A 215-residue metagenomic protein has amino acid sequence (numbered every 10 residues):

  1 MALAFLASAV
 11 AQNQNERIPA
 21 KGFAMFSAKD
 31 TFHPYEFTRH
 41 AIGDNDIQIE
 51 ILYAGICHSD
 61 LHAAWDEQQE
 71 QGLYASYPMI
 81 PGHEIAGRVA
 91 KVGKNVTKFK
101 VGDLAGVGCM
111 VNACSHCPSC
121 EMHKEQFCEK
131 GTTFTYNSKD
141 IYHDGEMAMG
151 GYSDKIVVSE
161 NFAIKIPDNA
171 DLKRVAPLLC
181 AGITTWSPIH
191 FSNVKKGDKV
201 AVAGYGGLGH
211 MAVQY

Functional and structural regions predicted by a protein language model:
M1-K21: Eukaryotic N-terminal low-complexity, Ser/Thr- and Lys/Arg-rich leader segments that predominantly function as
K21, D46-Q48, K199: Residues that mark the start of a beta-strand
G22, F37, D60, G87-V89 (+5 more regions): Buried hydrophobic positions in well-ordered alpha/beta secondary-structure cores of metabolic enzymes
A24-T31: Extracellular beta-rich ligand/substrate-recognition surface
H40-A54, Q69-E121, Q126, M147-M149 (+1 more regions): Glycine-rich beta-strand-centered segment in the early N-terminal region that forms part of a ligand/cofactor-binding
L61, W65-D66, Q71, E121-D140: Iron-sulfur (Fe-S) cluster-binding segments and ferredoxin-like electron-carrier domains, especially [2Fe-2S]
M147-S159: A structural motif shared across PLP-dependent enzymes of the aminotransferase-like
D154, N161, P167-Y215: Mid-domain Rossmann-like dinucleotide-binding core that forms the NAD(H)/NADP(H) cofactor-binding site
